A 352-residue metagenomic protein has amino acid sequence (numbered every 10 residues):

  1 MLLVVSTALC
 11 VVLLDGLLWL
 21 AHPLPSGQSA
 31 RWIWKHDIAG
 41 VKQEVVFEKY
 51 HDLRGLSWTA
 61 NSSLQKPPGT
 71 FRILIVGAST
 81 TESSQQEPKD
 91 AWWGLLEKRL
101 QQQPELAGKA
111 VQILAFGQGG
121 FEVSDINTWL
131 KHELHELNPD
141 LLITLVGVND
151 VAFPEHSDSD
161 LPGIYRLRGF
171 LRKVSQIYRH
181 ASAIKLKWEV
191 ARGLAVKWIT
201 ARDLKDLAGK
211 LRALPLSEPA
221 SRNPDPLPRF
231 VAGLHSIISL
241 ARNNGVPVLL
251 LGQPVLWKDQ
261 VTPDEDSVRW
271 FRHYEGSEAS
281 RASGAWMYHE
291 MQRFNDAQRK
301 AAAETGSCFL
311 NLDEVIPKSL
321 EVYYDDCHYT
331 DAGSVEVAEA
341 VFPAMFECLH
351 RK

Functional and structural regions predicted by a protein language model:
L2, F230, K300, T305-C308 (+1 more regions): Histidine-centered active-site loop/cap adjacent to the catalytic His in serine esterases/O-acetyl transfer systems
L2-L17: Hydrophobic membrane-insertion alpha-helices, especially the h-region of bacterial N-terminal signal peptides
H22-L106, K318-L320: Membrane/wall-proximal cationic-aromatic binding patches
P68, R72-I75, T80-T200: Conserved SGNH/GDSL esterase-like catalytic core that processes O-acyl groups on lipids and polysaccharides
S79-E87, A115-F116, A220-L227, G284-Y288 (+1 more regions): Second-shell loop/turn segments in exported
W93, E97, N127-K131, L227 (+5 more regions): Extracytoplasmic/secreted envelope proteins and their assembly/folding machinery, especially bacterial periplasmic
N149-R299, T305, P317-L320: Serine-dependent acyl-ester chemistry module
